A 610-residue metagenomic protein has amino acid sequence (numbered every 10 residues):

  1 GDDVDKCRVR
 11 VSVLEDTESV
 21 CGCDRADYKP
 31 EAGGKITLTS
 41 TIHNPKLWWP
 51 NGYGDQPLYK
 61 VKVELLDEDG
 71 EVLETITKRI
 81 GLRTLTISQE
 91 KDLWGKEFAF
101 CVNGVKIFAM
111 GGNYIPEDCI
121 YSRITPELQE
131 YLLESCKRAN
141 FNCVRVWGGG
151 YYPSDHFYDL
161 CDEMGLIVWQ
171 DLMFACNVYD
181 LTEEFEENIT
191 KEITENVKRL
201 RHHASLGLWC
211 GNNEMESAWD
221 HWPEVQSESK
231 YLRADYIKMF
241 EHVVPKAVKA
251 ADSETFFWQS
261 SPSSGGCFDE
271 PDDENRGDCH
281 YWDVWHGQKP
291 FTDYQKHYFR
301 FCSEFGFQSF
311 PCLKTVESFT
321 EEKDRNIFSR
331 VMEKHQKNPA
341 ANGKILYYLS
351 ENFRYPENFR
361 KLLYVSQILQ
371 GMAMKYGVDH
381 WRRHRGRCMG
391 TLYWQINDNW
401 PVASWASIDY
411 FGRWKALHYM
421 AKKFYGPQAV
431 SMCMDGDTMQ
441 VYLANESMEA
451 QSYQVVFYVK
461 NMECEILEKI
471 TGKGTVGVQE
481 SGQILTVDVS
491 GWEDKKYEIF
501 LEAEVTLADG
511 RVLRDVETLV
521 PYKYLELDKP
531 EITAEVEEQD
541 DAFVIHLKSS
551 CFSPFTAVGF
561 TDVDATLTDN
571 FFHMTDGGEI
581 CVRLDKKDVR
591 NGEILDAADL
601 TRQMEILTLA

Functional and structural regions predicted by a protein language model:
G1-C143, R383-H384, C388, R413 (+1 more regions): Secreted/periplasmic carbohydrate-active enzymes, especially glycoside hydrolases
P45-L47, E74-N177, E186-L208, Q336-G371: Active-site-adjacent substrate/metal-binding segments within catalytic domains of carbohydrate-active enzymes
L66, R79, H156, L160-M164 (+6 more regions): Alpha-helical structural signal in soluble globular domains
S88, P116-C119, Y151-S154, C176-N177 (+9 more regions): Flexible loop/turn segments at secondary-structure boundaries
E163, D180-F268, F411: Active-site neighborhood of glycoside hydrolase catalytic domains
E163-L166, F174-A175, N397, Y458-N461 (+1 more regions): Active/binding-pocket-proximal capping segment
W209, K246-K249, Q259-Q451: Substrate-binding clefts and catalytic carboxylate motifs of secreted carbohydrate-active enzymes
